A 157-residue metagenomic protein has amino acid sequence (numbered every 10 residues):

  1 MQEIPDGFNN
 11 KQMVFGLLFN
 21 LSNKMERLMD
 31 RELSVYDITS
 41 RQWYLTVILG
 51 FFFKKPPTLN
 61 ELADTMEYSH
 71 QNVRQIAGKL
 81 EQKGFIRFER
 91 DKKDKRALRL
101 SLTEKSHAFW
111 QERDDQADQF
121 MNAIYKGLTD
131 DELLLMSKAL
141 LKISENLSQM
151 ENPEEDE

Functional and structural regions predicted by a protein language model:
M1-D6, D131-E157: C-terminal regulatory/oligomerization modules of transcriptional regulators
M1-Y36, K83: N-terminal leader segment of winged-helix/HTH proteins
L17, L28, Y44-I48, A108 (+1 more regions): Pre-recognition alpha-helix immediately N-terminal to the DNA-recognition helix within helix-turn-helix or winged-helix
F19-S22, T103, S137-L140, S144: Generic structural concept
L21, M25, F109, R113-Y125 (+1 more regions): Alpha-helical linker/hinge and terminal dimerization helices associated with HTH transcriptional regulators
N23, R27-S69: N-terminal helix-turn-helix DNA-binding core of bacterial DNA-binding proteins
G78-K138: Charged, amphipathic alpha-helical coiled-coil/dimerization segments
